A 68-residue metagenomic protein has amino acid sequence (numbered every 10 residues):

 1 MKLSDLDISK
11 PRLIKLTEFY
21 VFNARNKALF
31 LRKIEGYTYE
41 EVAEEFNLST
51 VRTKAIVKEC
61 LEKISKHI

Functional and structural regions predicted by a protein language model:
M1-N23: Amphipathic alpha-helical segment used for protein-protein interaction
V21-Y37: Short amphipathic alpha helix immediately N-terminal
T38, C60: Short glycine/proline-centered loop/turn elements that form peptide/ligand docking sites
E41-F46: Short alpha-helical "recognition helix" segments of helix-turn-helix
V51: Key DNA-contact positions within bacterial/archaeal DNA-binding proteins
L61-I68: Short, Lys/Arg-enriched C-terminal cap helix and immediately downstream tail that follows
